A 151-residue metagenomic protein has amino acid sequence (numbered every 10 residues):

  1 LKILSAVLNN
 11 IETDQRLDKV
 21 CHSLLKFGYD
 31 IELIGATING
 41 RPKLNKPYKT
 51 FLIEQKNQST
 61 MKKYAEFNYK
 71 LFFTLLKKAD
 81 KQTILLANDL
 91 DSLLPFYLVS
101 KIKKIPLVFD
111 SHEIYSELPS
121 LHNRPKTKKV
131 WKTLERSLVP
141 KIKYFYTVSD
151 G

Functional and structural regions predicted by a protein language model:
L1-G40, Y144: N-terminal subdomain of nucleotide-sugar transferases
D14, I84-K104, V108-E117: An aromatic- and histidine-rich active-site surface loop
N39-P47: Short loop/helix-cap segments at secondary-structure boundaries that form the rim of catalytic
Y48-T74, N123-K126: A short, charged, and often flexible helix/loop element on the N-terminal side of the glycosyltransferase catalytic
F72-L76, L94, L98-I102, F109 (+1 more regions): Membrane-proximal helix-turn-helix segments that form the acceptor-binding/catalytic region of lipid-linked
K77-Q82: Glycine-rich phosphate-binding loop signature in dinucleotide/nucleotide-binding domains
T83-I84, K143: Conserved acidic residues
G151: Carbohydrate-associated surface elements
